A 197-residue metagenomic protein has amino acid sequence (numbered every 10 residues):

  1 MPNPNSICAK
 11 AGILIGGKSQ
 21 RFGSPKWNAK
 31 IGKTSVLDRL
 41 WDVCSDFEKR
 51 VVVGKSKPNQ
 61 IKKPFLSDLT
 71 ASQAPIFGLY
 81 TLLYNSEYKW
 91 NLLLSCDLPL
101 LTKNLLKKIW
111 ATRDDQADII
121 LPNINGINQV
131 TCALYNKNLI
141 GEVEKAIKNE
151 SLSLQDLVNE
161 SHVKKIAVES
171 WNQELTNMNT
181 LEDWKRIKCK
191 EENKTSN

Functional and structural regions predicted by a protein language model:
P2-S151, D156-L175, L181-E182, K188-E192: Nucleotide and nucleotide-moiety/phosphate-recognizing core
K194-N197: Long, low-complexity, intrinsically disordered segments
